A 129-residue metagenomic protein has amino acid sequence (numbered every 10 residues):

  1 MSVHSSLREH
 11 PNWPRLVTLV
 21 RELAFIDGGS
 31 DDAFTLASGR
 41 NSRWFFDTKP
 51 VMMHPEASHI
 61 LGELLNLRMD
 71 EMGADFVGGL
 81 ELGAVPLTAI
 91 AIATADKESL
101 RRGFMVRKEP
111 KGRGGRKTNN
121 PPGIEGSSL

Functional and structural regions predicted by a protein language model:
S2-M72: Active-site-facing substrate-recognition patch
I26, D75, E98-R101: Short coil/loop linkers at secondary-structure junctions
G39, V77, G103: Conserved hydrophobic/aromatic pocket- or pore-lining residues that grip, position, or stack substrates in active sites
N41, E81, V85, R116-K117: Gly/Ser/Thr-rich beta-alpha loop segments that engage phosphate groups in nucleotides
T48-K49, L80-E81, V106-E109: Fold-independent oxyanion-binding glycine-rich loops and adjacent beta-strand/coil segments at enzyme active sites
M53, G83-A84, K111: Glycine-/small-residue-rich active-site loops that bind phosphorylated ligands and cofactors
G73-G83: Short glycine-rich phosphate-binding loop at a beta-alpha junction
T88-L129: Short, glycine/charge-rich flexible loops or terminal/linker lids adjacent to PRPP-binding catalytic cores
